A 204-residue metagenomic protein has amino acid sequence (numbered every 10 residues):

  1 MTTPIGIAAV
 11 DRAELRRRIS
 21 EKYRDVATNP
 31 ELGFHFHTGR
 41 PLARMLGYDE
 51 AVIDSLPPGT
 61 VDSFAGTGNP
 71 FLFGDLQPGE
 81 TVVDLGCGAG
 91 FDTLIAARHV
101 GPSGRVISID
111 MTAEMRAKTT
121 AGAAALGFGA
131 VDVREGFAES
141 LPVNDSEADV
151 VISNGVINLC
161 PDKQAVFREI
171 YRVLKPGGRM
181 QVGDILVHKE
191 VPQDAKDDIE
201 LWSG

Functional and structural regions predicted by a protein language model:
M1-L46: N-terminal auxiliary segments of SAM/dcSAM-dependent transferases
F36-T81, F91-H99, K118: Conserved alpha-helix/loop element of class I SAM-dependent methyltransferases that forms part of the SAM/SAH-binding
P78, E139-V151: A short acidic, Gly/Pro-enriched loop at the edge of an enzyme's catalytic core that lines a small-molecule cofactor
R98-G101, Q164-R179: A short glycine-rich, Lys/Arg-flanked "PGG" loop and its adjoining helix->strand segment in the class I
T112-E114: Conserved SAM/SAH-binding beta-strand->alpha-helix loop
L126-S140: Conserved SAM-binding strand-loop segment of SAM-dependent methyltransferases
D149-D162: A short SAM/SAH-binding and catalytic strip from SAM-dependent methyltransferases
L186-G204: Short, glycine-/aromatic-enriched active-site segment of Class I SAM-dependent methyltransferases
